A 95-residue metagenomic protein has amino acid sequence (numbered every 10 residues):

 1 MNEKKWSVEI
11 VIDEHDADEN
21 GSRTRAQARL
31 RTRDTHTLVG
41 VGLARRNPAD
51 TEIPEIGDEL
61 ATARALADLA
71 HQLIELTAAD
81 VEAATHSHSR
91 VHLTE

Functional and structural regions predicted by a protein language model:
N2-R25, I74-E95: C-terminal binding/interaction regions
E3-K5, E9-V11, L43, T51 (+2 more regions): Long, contiguous binding/interaction regions
D13-D18, D34, D50-E52, D58 (+2 more regions): Acidic-enriched, low-complexity/disordered segments with a strong bias for Aspartate over Glutamate
G21-P54: A short, structured beta-strand/loop element
P54-S87: Acidic, low-complexity intrinsically disordered segments
